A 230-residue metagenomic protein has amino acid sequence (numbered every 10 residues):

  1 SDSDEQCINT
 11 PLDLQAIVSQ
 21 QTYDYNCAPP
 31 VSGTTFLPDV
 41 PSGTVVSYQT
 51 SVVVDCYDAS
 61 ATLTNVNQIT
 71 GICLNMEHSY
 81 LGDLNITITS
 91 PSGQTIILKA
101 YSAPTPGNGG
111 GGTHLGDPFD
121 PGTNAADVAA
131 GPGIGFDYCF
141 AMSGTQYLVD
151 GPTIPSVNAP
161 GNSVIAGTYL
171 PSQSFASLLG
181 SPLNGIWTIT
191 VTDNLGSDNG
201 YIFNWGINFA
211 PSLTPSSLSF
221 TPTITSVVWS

Functional and structural regions predicted by a protein language model:
D2, K99-A103, S230: Solvent-exposed serine/threonine-rich low-complexity stretches and specific carbohydrate-binding patches
D2-Q6, A59: Short beta-strand segments of immunoglobulin-like
I8-N9, P29: Disulfide-rich extracellular modules and peptides
T10-V18, P215-T221, S226-V228: A short beta-strand segment in extracellular, disulfide-stabilized domains
Q20-T221: Loop and turn regions of beta-sandwich accessory domains that flank beta-strands and are enriched in small/polar
P91, V227-S230: Short acidic/polar micro-motifs centered on Gly/Asp/Asn
